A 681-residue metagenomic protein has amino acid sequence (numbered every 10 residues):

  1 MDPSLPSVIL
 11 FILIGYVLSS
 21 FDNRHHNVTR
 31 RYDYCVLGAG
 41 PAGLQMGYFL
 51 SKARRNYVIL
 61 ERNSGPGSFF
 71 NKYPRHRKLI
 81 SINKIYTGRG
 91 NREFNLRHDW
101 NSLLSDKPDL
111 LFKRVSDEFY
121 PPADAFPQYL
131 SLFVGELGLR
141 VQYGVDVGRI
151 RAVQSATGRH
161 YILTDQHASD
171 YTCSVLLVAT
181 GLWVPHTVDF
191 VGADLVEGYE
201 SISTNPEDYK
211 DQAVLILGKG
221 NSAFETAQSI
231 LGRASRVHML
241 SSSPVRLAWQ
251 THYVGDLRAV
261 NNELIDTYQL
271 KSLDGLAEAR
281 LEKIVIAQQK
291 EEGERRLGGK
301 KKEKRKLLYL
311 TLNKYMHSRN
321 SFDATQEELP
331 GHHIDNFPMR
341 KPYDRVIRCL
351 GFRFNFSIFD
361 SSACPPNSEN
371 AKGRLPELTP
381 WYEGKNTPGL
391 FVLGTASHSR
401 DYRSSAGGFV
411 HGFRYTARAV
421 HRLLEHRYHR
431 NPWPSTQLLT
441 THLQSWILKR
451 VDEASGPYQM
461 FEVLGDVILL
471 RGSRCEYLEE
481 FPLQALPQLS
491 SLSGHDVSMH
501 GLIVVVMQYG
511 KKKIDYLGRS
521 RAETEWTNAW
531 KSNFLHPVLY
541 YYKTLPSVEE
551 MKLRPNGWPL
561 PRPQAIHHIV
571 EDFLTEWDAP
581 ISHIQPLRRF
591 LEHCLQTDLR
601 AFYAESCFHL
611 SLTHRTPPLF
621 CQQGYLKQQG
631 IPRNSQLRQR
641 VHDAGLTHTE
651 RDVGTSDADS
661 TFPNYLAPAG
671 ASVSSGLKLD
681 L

Functional and structural regions predicted by a protein language model:
M1-F11: Classical eukaryotic N-terminal signal peptides for Sec-dependent ER targeting/secretion, especially the positively
S20-N63, G67-S68, K113-S435, D452-L666 (+2 more regions): Flavin (primarily FAD) cofactor-binding/catalytic cores of flavoenzymes
K72-P108, H252-V285: N-terminal glycine-rich dinucleotide-binding loop that anchors FAD/FMN and/or NAD(P) in oxidoreductases
L79-L96, L110-D117, Y428-T441: A short alpha-helix-loop-beta-strand transition element characteristic of N-terminal alpha/beta dinucleotide-binding
I80, L677-L681: Proteins that catalyze or organize thiol-disulfide redox chemistry and the adjacent proteostasis machinery handling
T440-L448: Intrinsically disordered, low-complexity charged/polar segments
